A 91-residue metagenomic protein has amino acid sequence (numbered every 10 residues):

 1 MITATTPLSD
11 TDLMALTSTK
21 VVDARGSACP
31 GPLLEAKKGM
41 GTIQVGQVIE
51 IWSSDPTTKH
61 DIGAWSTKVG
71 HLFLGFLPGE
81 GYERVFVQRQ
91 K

Functional and structural regions predicted by a protein language model:
M1-R25, G39-G41, T67-R84, Q88-K91: Long, charged, low-complexity intrinsically disordered regions
A24, P30-L77: Amphipathic, hydrophobic secondary-structure cores in small proteins
